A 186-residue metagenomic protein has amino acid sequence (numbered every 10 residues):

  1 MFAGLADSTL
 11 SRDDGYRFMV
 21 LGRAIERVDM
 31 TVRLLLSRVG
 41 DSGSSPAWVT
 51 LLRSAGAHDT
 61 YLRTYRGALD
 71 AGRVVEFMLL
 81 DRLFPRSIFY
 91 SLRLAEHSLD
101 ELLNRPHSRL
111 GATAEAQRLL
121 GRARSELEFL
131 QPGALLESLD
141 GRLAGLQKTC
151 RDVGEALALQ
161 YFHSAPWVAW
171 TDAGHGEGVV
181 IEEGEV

Functional and structural regions predicted by a protein language model:
M1-V186: Alpha-helical transmembrane segments and their helix-helix packing motifs
